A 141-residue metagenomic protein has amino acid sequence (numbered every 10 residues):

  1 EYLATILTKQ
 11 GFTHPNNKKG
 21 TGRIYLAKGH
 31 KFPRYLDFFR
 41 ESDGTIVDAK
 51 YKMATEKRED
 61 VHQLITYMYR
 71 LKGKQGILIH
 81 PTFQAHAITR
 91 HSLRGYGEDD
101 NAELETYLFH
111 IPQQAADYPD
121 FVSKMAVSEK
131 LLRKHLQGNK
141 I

Functional and structural regions predicted by a protein language model:
E1-I141: Catalytic core segments in nucleotide and nucleic-acid processing enzymes
